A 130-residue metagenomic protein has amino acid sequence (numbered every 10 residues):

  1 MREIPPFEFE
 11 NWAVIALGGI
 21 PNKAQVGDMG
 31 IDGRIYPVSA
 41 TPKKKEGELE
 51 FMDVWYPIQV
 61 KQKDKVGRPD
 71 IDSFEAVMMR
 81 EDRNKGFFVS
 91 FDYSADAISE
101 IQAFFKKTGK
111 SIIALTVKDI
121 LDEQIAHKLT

Functional and structural regions predicted by a protein language model:
M1-T130: Mixed-charge (Asp/Glu-Lys/Arg
